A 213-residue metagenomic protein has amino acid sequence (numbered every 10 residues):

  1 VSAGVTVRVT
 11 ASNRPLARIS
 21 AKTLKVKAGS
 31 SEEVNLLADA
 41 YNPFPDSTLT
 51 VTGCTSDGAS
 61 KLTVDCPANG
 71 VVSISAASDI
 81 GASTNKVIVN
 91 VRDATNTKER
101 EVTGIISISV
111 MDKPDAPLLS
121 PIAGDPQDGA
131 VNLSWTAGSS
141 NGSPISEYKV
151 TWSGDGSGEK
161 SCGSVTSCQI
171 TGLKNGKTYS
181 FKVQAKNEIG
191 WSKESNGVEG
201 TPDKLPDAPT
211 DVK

Functional and structural regions predicted by a protein language model:
V1, A68-K86, D93, I108-V110 (+3 more regions): Extracellular/luminal low-complexity segments enriched in Ser/Thr/Pro
S2-P45, N90-S120, S134, N196 (+1 more regions): Extracellular interdomain linkers/hinges and stalk-like, low-complexity segments in secreted or single-pass
K27-N35, N69, D125-S134, N175: Short coil/turn motif common to extracellular beta-sandwich-like domains
V34, A40-V71, V102-M111, P121-A123 (+2 more regions): Surface-exposed or secretory-pathway low-complexity segments enriched in glycine-proline and Ser/Thr/acidic residues
L36, P117, P121, L133-T136 (+4 more regions): An aromatic-rich alpha-helical recognition segment common to small helix-rich domains
I74-A77, A123, W135, C162 (+2 more regions): Hydrophobic core positions of the immunoglobulin-like beta-sandwich fold
G81-N96, I170-S192: Beta-strand-rich modules
E147-K174, E194: Recognizes extended acidic, P/S/T-rich segments that occur within or adjacent to Ig-like beta-sandwich modules
